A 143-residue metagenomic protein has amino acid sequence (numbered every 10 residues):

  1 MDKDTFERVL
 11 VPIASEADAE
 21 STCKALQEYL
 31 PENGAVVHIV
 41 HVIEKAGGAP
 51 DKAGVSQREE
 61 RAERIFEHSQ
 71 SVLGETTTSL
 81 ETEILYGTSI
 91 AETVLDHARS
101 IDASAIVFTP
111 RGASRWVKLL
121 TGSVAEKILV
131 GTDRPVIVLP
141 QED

Functional and structural regions predicted by a protein language model:
D2-D51: Small/aliphatic-rich secondary-structure junction motif
D4, G74-I106, D143: Structural beta-alpha unit
A25, R58-S69, T93: Short, solvent-exposed amphipathic alpha-helices that sit in or adjacent to ligand/effector-binding or catalytic
H38-V40, E81-L85, I137: General small-molecule cofactor/ligand-binding pocket signal
H41, P110-R111, P140-Q141: Short secondary-structure boundary segments
K52-R58: Short glycine-enriched, charge-decorated loop/helix-capping segments at active-site entrances that position
F108-K127: Glycine-rich, Arg-bearing micro-motifs that act as flexible, cationic patches
V130-D143: Short, flexible loop segments at boundaries between secondary-structure elements
